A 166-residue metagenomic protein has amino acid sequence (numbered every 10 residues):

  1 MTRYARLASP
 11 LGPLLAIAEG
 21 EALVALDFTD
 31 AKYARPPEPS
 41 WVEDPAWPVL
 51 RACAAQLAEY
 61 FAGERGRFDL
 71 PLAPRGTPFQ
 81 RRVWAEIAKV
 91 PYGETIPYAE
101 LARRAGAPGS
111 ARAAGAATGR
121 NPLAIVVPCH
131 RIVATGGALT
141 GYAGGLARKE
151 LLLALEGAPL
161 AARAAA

Functional and structural regions predicted by a protein language model:
M1-G109, A158-A166: Basic nucleic-acid-binding alpha-helical/helix-turn surface characteristic of O6-alkylguanine DNA
A54, P122, L146: Short amphipathic alpha-helical/adjacent loop interface patches that line ligand and macromolecule-binding sites
T77, G109, P128, G145-L146: Short alpha-helical segments used as structural interaction elements across diverse proteins
R82, A124, L151: Active-site phosphate/pyrophosphate-handling residues
A111-A114: Helix-turn-helix DNA-binding helix
G119: Residue-level detection of the helix-turn-helix DNA-binding "recognition helix"
I125-I132: Short Lys/Arg-enriched helix C-cap and helix-to-coil transition segments that create basic nucleic-acid-contact patches
T135-A166: …primarily DNA-binding HTH/wHTH and HhH modules…
